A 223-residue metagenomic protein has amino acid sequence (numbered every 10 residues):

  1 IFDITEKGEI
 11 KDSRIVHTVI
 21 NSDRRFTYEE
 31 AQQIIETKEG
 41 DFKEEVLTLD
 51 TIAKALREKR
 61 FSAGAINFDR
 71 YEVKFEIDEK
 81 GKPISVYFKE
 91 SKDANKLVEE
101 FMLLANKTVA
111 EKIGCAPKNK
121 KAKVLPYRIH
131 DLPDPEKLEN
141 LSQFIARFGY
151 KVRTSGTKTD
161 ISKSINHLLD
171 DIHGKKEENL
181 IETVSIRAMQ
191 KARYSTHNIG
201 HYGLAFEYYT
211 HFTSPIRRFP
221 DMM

Functional and structural regions predicted by a protein language model:
I1-M223: Conserved, carboxylate-rich catalytic/transport cores that coordinate ions
